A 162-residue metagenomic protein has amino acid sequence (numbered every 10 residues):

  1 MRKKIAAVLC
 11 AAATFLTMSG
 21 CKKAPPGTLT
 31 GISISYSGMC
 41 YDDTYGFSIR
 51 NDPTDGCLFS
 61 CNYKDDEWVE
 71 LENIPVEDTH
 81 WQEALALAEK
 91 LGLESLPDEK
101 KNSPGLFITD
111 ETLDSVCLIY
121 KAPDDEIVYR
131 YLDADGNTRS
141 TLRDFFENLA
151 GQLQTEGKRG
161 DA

Functional and structural regions predicted by a protein language model:
M1-K4: Positively charged n-region of N-terminal signal peptides that target proteins for export
A6-A12: Sec-dependent N-terminal signal peptides
T17-G20: C-terminal motif of bacterial Sec signal peptides marking the signal peptidase cleavage site
K22-M39, D98-A162: Short, well-ordered, aromatic-rich surface patches in folded extracellular/luminal domains
K22-N62, W68, P75: N-terminal export/targeting and maturation segments
Y45-R50, E70-V76, P123-N137: Short amphipathic beta-strand/extended segments with alternating polar/hydrophobic composition
S60-L96: A short-motif feature that recognizes glycine-rich, charge-decorated loops that bind or process nucleotide phosphates
